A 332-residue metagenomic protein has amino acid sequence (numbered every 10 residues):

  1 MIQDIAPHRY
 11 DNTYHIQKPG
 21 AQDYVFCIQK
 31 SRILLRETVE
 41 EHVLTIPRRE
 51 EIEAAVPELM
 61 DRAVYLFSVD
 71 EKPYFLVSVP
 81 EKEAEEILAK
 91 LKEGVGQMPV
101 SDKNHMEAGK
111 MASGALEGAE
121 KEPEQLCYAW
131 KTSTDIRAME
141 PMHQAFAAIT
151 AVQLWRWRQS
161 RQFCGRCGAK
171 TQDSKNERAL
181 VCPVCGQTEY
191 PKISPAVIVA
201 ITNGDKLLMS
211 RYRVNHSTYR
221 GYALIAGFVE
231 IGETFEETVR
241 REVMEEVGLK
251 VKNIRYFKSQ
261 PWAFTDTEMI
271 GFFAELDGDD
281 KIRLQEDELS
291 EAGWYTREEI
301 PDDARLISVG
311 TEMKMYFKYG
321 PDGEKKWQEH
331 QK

Functional and structural regions predicted by a protein language model:
M1-R161, Q172, S217-R220, Q285-K332: Nudix hydrolase/Nudix homology domain
V79-K82, V229, D279: A short, internal acetyl-CoA/4′-phosphopantetheine-binding micro-motif in the GNAT/acyltransferase core
A148-V199: Acidic, metal-coordinating catalytic segment for phosphate/diphosphate chemistry, firing primarily on the Nudix
A179-A223, F228, K250-V251, A274-L276: N-terminal strand-loop-strand
V197, E268-I270, S290: Change "...and in nucleic-acid phosphodiester-cleaving endonucleases..." to "...and in nucleic-acid processing enzymes
R211-Y212, A226, R255-Q260, L276 (+2 more regions): Active-site proximal loops enriched in glycine and acidic residues that flank catalytic Cys/His/Asp and coordinate
A223-K258, F272: The catalytic Nudix box helix
Q260-R283: Active-site-adjacent beta-strand/loop module that shapes the phosphate/pyrophosphate-binding cleft
